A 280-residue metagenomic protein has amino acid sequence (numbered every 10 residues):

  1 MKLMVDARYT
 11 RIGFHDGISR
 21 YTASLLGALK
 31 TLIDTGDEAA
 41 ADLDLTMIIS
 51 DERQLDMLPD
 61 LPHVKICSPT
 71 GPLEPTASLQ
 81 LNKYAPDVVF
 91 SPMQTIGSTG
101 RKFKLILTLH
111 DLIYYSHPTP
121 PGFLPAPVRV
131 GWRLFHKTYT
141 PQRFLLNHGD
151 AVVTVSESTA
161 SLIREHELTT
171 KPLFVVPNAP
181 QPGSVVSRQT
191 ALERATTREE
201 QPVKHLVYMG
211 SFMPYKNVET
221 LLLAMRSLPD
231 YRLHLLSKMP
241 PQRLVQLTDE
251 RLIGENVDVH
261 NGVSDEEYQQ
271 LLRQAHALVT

Functional and structural regions predicted by a protein language model:
M1-T280: Carbohydrate transferase catalytic cores enriched for Leloir-type hexosyltransferases
